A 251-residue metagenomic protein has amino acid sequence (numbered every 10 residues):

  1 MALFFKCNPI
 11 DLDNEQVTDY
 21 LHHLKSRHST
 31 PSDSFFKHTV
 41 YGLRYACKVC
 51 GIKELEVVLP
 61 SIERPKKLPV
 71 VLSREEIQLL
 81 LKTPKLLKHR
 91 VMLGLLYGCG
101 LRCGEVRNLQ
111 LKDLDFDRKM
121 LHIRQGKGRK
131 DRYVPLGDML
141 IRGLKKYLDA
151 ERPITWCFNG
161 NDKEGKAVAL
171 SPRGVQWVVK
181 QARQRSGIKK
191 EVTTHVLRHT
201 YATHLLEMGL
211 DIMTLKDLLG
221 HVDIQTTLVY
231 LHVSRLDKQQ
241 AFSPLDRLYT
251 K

Functional and structural regions predicted by a protein language model:
M1-K251: Conserved catalytic core of the tyrosine transesterase superfamily
